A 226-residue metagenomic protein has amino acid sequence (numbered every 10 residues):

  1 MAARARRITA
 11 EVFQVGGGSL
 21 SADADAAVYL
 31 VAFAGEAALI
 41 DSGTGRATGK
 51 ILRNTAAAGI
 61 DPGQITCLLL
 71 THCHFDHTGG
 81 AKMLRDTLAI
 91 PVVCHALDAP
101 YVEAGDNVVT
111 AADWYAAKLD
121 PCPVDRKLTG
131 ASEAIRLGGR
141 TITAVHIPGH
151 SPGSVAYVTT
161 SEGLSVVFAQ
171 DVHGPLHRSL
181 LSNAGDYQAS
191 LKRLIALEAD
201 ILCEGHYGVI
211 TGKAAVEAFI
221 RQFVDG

Functional and structural regions predicted by a protein language model:
A3-A58, A156-V172: Conserved beta-strand hairpin/beta-sheet module of binuclear metal-dependent hydrolase folds, prominently
I8, T87-L88, E198: Short, structured coil segments at secondary-structure junctions
I8-G17, D113-A116, G138-I142: Short Pro/Gly-enriched beta-strand edge/turn motifs at strand-loop
E11, V31, D41, I51 (+8 more regions): Divalent metal-coordination and catalytic microenvironments
Q14-L20, L68-T71, A144-I147, R178-S182: Short, flexible loop segments at the rims of nucleotide/cofactor-binding pockets, characterized by
A37, T44-R46, V108, A134 (+1 more regions): Metallo-beta-lactamase
R46-G49, A56-E133: Active-site HxH/HxHxD metal-binding segment of metal-dependent hydrolases
I51-N54, G80, Y187-R193: A general structural detector for well-ordered alpha-helical segments in enzyme core domains, enriched
